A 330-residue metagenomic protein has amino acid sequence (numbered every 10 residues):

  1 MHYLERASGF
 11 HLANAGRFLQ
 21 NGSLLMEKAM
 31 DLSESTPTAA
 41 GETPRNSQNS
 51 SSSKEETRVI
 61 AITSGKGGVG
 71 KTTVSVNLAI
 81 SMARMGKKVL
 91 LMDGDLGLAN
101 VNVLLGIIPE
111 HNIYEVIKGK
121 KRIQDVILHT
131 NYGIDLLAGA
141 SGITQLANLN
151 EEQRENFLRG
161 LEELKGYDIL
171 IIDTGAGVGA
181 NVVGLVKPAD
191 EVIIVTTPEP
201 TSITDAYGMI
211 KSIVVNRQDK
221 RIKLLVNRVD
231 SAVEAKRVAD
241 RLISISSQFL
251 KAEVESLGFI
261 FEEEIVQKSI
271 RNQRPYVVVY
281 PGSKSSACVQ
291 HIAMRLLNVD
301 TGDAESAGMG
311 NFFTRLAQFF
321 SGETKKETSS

Functional and structural regions predicted by a protein language model:
M1-K66: Extreme N-terminal, non-catalytic leader segments that precede Walker-type/kinase nucleotide-binding cores
V59-I123: Walker A/P-loop NTP-binding active-site region of P-loop NTPases, recognizing the glycine-rich GxxxxGKT/S
G94-D168, I270-N272: P-loop/Walker-type NTP enzyme "switch/lid" segment
N181-P200: Inter-motif core of Ras-like GTPase G domains
T197, I222-A235, F259-V266: G-domain G4 guanine-recognition motif of GTPases
I203-R217: Conserved C-terminal guanine-recognition region of P-loop GTPase G domains, centered on the G4
L250-V277, C288-H291: Beta-strand-loop-alpha "switch" segments that mediate conformational coupling across diverse proteins
Y276-S330: NTP-binding/hydrolysis catalytic cores, primarily Walker-type P-loop NTPases
